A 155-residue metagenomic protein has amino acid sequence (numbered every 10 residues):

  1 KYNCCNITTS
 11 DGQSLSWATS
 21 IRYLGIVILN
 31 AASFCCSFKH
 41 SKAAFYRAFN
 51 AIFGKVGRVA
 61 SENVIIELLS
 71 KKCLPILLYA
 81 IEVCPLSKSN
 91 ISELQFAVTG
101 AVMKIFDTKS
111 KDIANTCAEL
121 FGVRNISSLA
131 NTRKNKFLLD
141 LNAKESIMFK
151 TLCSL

Functional and structural regions predicted by a protein language model:
K1, I21-F137: Non-catalytic, peripheral interaction segments enriched in hydrophobic/basic residues
K1-T19: Short, conserved micro-motifs composed of acidic
D140-L155: C-terminal helix/juxtamembrane-tail motif
